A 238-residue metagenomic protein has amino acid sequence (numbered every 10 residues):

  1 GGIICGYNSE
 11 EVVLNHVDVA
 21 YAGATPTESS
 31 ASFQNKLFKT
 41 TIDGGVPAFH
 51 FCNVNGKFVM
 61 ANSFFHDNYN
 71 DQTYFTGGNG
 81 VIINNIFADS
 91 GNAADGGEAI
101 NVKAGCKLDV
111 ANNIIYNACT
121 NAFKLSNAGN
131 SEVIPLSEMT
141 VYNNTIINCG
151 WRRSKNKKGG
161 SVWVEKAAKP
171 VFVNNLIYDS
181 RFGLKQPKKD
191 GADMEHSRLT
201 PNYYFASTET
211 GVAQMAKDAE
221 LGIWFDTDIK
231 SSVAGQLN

Functional and structural regions predicted by a protein language model:
G1-N238: Extracellular beta-rich repeat passengers
